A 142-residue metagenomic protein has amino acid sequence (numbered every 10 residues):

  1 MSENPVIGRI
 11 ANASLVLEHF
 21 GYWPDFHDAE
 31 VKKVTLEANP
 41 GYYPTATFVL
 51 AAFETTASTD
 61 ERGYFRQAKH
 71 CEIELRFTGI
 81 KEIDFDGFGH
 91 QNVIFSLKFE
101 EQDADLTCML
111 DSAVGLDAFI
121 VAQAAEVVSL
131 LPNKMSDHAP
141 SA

Functional and structural regions predicted by a protein language model:
M1-A142: Surface-exposed, interaction-prone regions used to assemble/regulate multi-protein complexes
